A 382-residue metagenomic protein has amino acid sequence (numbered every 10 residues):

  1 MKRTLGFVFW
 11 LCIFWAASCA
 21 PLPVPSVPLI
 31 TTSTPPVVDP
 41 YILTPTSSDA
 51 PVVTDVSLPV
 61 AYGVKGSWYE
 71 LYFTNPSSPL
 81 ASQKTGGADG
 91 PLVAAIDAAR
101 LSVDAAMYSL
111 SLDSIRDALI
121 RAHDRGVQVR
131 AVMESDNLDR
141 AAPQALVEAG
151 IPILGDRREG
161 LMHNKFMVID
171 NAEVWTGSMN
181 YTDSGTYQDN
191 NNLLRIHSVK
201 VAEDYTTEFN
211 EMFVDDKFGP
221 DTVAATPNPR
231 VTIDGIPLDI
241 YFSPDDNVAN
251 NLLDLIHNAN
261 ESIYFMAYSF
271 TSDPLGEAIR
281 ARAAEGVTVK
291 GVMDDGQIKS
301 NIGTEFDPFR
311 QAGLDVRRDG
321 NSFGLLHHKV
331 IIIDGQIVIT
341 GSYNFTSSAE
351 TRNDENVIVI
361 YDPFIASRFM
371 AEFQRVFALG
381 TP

Functional and structural regions predicted by a protein language model:
M1-F9: Bacterial N-terminal signal peptides that target proteins for export
W15-S18: C-terminal motif of bacterial Sec signal peptides marking the signal peptidase cleavage site
A20-L154, G160-L161, V168-P382: Charged, low-complexity intrinsically disordered terminal segments
